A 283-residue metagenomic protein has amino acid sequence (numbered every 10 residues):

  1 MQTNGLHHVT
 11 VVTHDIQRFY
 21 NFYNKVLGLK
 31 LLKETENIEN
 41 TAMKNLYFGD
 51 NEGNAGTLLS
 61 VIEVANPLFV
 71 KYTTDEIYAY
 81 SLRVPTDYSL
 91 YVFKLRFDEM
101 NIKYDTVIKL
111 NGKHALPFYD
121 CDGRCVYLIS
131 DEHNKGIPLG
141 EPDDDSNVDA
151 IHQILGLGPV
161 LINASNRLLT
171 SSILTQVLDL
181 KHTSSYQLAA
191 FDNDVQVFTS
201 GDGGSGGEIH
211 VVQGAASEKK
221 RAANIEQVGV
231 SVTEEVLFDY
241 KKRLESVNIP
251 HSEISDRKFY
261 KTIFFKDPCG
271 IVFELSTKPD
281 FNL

Functional and structural regions predicted by a protein language model:
M1-R18, I77-L82, H133-S171, I225-V228 (+1 more regions): N-terminal beta-strand motif that seeds the catalytic metal site of vicinal oxygen chelate
L6-V9, T13, L29, L59 (+10 more regions): Short, structured motif recognition centered on aromatic/hydrophobic residues
V12-A55, V107-Y119, I162-G206: Core segments of cupin and vicinal oxygen chelate
K25, F93-F97, T175-Q176, K241-E245: Short amphipathic alpha-helices in soluble, non-transmembrane regions that often serve as interface/regulatory elements
K33-E36, F48-L82: Conserved donor-binding loop and adjoining core beta-sheet/short helix segment in diverse acyl/aminoacyl transferases
T35, N45, Y91-G156, S184-H210 (+1 more regions): Vicinal oxygen chelate
Y88-V92, L168-S171, E235-Y240: Short, conserved charged micro-motifs
K220-D256: Intrinsically disordered, low-complexity segments enriched in Gly and acidic/Ser/Thr residues that form flexible
